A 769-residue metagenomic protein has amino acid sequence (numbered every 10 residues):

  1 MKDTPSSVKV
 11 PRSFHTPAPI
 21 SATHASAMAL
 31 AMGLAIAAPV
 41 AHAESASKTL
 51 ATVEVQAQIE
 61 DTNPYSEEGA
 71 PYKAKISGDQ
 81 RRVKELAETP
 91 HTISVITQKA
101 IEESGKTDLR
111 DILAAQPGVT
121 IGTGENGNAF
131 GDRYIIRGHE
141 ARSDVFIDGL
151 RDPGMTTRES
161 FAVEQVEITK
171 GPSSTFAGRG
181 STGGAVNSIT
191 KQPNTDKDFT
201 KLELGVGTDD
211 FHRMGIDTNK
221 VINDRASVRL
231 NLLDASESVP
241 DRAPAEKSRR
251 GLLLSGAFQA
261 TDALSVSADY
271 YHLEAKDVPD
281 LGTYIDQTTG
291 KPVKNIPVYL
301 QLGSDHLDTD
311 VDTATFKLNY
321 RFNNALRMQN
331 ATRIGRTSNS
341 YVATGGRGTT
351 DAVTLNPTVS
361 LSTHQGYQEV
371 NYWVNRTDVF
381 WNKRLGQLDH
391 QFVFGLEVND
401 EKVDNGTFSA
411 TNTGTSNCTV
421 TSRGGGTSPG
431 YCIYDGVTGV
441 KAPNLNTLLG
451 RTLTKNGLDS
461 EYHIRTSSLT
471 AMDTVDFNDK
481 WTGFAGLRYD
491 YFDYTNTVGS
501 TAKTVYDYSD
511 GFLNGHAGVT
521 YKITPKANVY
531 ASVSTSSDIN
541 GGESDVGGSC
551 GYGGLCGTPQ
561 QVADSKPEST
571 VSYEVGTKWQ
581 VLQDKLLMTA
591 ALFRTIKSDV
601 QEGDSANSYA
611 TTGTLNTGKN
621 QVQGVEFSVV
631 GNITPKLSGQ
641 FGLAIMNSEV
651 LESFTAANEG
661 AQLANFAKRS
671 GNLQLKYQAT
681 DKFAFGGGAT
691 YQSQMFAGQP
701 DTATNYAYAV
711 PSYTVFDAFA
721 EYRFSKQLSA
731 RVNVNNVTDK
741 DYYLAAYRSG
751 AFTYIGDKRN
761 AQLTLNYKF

Functional and structural regions predicted by a protein language model:
A51-K197, V575: Acidic, small-polar-rich N-terminal luminal/periplasmic segments of exported/outer-membrane proteins
A162-E164, T175-L252, A260-L264, L586 (+1 more regions): Outer-membrane beta-barrel translocator/receptor signature
R225-V228, A263-V266, A325-M328, Q387 (+7 more regions): Repeated loop/turn-to-beta-strand initiation elements of outer-membrane beta-barrel proteins
A235-P240, L252-R321, A325, I334-V370 (+2 more regions): Acidic/polar loop-and-plug regions of large Gram-negative outer-membrane beta-barrel proteins
A257-T261, V370, D389-Q391, G395-E401 (+5 more regions): Structural signature of Gram-negative outer-membrane beta-barrels, strongest in the C-terminal barrel of TonB-dependent
N319-R333, T337-G345, D564-N632, G639-L651 (+1 more regions): Membrane-embedded beta-barrel scaffold of Gram-negative outer-membrane proteins
R594-I596, L615-D701, T738-D739, T764-K768: Gram-negative outer-membrane beta-barrel transporters
Q692-P700, E721-F769: C-terminal beta-signal and adjacent terminal beta-strands/loops of Gram-negative outer-membrane beta-barrel proteins
